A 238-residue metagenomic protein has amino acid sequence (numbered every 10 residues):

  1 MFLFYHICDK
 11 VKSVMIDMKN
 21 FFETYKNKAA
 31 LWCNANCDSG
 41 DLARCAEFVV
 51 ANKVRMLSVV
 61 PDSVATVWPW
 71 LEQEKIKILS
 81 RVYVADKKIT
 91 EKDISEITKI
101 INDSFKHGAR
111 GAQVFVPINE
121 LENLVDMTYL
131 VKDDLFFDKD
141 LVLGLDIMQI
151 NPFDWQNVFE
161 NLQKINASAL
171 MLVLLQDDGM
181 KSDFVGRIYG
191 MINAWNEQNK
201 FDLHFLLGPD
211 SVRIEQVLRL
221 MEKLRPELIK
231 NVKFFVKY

Functional and structural regions predicted by a protein language model:
Y5-K12: Short, positively charged and aromatic/hydrophobic N-terminal segments
I16-N27, W32-N52, I76, R81 (+3 more regions): Alpha/beta enzyme core
M56-V59: Short, hydrophobic beta-strand segments that form beta-sheet elements in well-ordered domains
D62: Non-catalytic, usually N-terminal nucleic-acid engagement modules in DNA/RNA processing proteins
V67: Conserved, mostly hydrophobic/aromatic
L71: Active-site catalytic pocket residues across diverse enzymes, especially alpha/beta-hydrolases
